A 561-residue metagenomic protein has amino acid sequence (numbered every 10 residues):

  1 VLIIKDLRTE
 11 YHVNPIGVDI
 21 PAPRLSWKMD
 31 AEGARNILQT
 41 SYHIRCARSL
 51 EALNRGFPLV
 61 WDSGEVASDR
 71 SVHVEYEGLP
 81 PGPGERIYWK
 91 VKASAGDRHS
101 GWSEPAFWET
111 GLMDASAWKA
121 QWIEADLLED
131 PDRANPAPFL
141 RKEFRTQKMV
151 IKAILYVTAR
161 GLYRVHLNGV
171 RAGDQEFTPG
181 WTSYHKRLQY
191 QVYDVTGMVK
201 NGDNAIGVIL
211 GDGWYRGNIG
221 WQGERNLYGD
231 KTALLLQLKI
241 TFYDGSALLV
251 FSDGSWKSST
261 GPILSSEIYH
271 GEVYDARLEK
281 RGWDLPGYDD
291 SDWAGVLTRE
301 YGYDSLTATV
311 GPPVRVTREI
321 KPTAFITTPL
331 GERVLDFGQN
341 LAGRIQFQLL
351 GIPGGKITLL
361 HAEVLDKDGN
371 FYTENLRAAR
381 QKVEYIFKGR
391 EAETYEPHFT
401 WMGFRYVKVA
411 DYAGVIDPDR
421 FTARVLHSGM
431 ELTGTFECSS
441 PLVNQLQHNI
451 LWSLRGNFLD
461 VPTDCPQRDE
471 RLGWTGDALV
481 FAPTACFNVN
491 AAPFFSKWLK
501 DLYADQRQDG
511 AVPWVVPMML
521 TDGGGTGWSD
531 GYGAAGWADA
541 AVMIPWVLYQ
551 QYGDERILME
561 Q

Functional and structural regions predicted by a protein language model:
V1-R86, K90-R468, G476-D477, P493-S496 (+2 more regions): Extracellular/oxidizing-compartment recognition motifs
V165, I206, W498, G531 (+3 more regions): Extended, hydrophobic alpha-helical segments in both membrane/secreted and soluble proteins
Y412, V480-A491, A541-I557: Well-ordered alpha-helical scaffold segments within catalytic/enzyme domains
N444-Q447, L451, A492-Y503, V542 (+2 more regions): Hydrophobic core segments within long, regular secondary-structure runs in both alpha- and beta-rich folds
E470, F487, G533-A534: A generic structural signal for short
